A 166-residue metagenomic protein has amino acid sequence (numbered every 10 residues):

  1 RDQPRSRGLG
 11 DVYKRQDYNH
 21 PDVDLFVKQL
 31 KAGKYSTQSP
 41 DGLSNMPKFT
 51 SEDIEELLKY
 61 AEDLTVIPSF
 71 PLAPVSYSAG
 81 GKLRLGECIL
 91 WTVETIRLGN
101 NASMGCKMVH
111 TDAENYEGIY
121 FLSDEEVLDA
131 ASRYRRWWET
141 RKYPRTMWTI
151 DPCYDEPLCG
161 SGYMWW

Functional and structural regions predicted by a protein language model:
R1-Y13: Single conserved hydrophobic/aromatic residue that forms the stacking wall/gate of nucleotide- or nucleobase-binding
K14-L25, K31-A32, L64-W166: Long, helix-rich interaction regions
F26, D53-A61: Buried hydrophobic core positions in alpha-solenoid tandem helical repeats
L30-S39: HEAT-repeat alpha-solenoid elements in large eukaryotic scaffold proteins
S39-G42, I89: Conserved hydrophobic register position within alpha-solenoid helical repeats
